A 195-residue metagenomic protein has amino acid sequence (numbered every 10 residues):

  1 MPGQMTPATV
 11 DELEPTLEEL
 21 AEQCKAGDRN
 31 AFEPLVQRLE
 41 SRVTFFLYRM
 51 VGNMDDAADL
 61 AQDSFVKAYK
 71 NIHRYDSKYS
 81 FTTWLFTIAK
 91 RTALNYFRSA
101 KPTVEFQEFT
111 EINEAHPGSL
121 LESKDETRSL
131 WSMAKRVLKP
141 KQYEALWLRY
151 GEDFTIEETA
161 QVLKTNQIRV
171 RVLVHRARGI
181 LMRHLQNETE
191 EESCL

Functional and structural regions predicted by a protein language model:
M1-R42, L195: N-terminal module of bacterial RNA polymerase sigma factors
P7-A8, T110-R136: Acidic, proline/glycine-rich intrinsically disordered inter-domain spacer in sigma factors
K25-A26, G52, D63-S80, S99-K101: Sigma70-family region 2
V36-M54, N71, K135, I180 (+1 more regions): Amphipathic, Lys/Arg- and hydrophobic-enriched alpha-helical face
F45, D59-V66, Y79-R91: Structural recognition of an alpha-helix C-terminal capping motif at a helix-to-coil junction
H73-S77, T87-Q107, S123: Arg/Lys-rich amphipathic alpha helix in sigma70-family domain 2
L94, G151, E157-T189: DNA-recognition helix of helix-turn-helix
A145-R149: A short pre-motif secondary-structure segment
